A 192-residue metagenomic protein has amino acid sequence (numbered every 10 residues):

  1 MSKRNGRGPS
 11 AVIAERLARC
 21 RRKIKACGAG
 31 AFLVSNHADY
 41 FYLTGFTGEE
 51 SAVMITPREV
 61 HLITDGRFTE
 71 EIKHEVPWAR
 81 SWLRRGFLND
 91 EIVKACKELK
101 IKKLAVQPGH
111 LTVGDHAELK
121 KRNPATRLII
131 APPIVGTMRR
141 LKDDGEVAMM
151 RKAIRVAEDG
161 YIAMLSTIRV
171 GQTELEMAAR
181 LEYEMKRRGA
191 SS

Functional and structural regions predicted by a protein language model:
M1-H61, N89-K100, K121, R127-L128 (+2 more regions): Terminal domain-start leader segments
R7-P9, Q107-P108, L165-E174: Conserved short loop/turn motifs at secondary-structure junctions
Y40-S51, P132-V135, L141, Q172-S192: Short catalytic-site patches enriched in acidic/histidine residues that coordinate or position cofactors/metals
T64-E70, L111-H116: Short, polar loop motifs at secondary-structure junctions
D65-D90, K94: Compact, glycine/acidic-enriched structural inserts
N89-R140: Non-catalytic accessory segments adjacent to catalytic cores
V156-Y161: Internal alpha/beta core interface subdomains
